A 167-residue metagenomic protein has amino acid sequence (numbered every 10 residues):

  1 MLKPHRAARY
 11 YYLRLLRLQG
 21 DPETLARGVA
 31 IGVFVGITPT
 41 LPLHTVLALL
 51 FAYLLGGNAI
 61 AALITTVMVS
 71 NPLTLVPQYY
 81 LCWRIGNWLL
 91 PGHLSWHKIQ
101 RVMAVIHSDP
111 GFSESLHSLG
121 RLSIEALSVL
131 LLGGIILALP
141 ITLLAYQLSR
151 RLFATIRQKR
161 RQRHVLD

Functional and structural regions predicted by a protein language model:
M1-D21: Helix-loop-helix hairpins and the membrane-proximal interhelical loops of multi-pass alpha-helical transport proteins
Y10-R17, P72-L90: Hydrophobic alpha-helical transmembrane segments
R14-R17, D21-V35: Small-residue-enriched transmembrane helix starts and helix-helix packing motifs in multi-pass inner-membrane proteins
T38-C82: Transmembrane helix boundary and interhelical junction motifs in multipass membrane proteins
A59, I85, L89-L94, L148 (+1 more regions): Membrane-interfacial segments
L81-F112: Juxtamembrane non-transmembrane "cap" segments at the membrane-aqueous interface of multi-pass membrane proteins
D109-V129: Membrane-interfacial helix-loop-helix junctions in multi-pass membrane proteins
S128-A154: Transmembrane alpha-helical segments in integral membrane proteins
